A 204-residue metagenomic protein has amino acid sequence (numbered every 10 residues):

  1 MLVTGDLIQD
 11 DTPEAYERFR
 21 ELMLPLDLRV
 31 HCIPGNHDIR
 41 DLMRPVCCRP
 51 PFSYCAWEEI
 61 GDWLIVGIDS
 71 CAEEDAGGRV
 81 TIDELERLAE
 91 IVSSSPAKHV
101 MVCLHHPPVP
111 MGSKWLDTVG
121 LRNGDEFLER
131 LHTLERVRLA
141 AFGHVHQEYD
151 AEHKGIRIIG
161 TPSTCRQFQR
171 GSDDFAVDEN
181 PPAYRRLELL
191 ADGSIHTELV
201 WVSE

Functional and structural regions predicted by a protein language model:
M1, D6, F19, G35 (+6 more regions): Divalent metal-coordination and catalytic microenvironments
M1-P51, I60, T133: Core catalytic region of metal-dependent phosphoesterases/phosphodiesterases, especially metallo-beta-lactamase-like
Q9-E14, N36-M43, E73-A76, P107-G112 (+2 more regions): Active-site environment of divalent metal-dependent phosphoester hydrolases
A15-R29, V119-L128, G155-T164: Short, electropositive alpha-helical surface patch
C55-G61, Y149-H153: Short acidic-hydrophobic surface loop/beta-edge motif
D62-C71, M101-L104, I156-P162, E198-L199: Active-site-proximal beta-strand elements of phosphoester/diester hydrolases
G77-I159, G193-I195: His/acidic metal-ligating clusters that form di-metal
R130, Y149-E204: Binuclear metal-dependent phosphoesterase catalytic core
